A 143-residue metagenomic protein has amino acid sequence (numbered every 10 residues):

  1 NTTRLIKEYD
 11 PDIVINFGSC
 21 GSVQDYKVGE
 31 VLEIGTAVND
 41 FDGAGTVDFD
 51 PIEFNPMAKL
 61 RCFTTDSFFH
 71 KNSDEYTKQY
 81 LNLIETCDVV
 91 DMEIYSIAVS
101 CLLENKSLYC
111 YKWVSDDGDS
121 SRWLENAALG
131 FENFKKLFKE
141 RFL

Functional and structural regions predicted by a protein language model:
N1-L143: Glycine-rich phosphate- or other oxyanion-binding loops that anchor nucleotides, phosphorylated ligands
